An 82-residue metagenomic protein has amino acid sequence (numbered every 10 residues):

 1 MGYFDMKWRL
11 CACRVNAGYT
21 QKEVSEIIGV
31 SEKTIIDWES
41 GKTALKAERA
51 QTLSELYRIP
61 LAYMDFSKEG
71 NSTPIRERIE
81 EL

Functional and structural regions predicted by a protein language model:
M1-N16: A short, Lys/Arg-rich alpha-helix, primarily the initiator
W8, G18-Y19, L45-E48: Residue-level signal for the short linker/turn that defines the boundary of a DNA-recognition helix
C11, K22, Q51: Residues within the helices of the helix-turn-helix
R14, S25, S54: The alpha-helix within a helix-turn-helix
V15, G29, S40-K42, E69: Residue-level detection of the helix-turn-helix DNA-binding "recognition helix"
G18-D37: Short alpha-helical DNA-recognition segment
G29, E48-Y63: DNA major-groove recognition helix of helix-turn-helix/homeodomain DNA-binding modules
A62-L82: Short, charged recognition helix plus adjacent turn of helix-turn-helix-like nucleic-acid-binding domains
